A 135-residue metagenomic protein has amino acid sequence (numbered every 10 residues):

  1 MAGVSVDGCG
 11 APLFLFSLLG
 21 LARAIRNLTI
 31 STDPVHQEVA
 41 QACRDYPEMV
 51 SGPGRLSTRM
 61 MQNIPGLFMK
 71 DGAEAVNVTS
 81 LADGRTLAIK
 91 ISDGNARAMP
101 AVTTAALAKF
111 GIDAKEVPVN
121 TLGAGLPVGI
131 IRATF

Functional and structural regions predicted by a protein language model:
M1-V35: Active-site-proximal helix/loop microenvironment of the serine DD-peptidase/beta-lactamase transpeptidase fold
T29-F135: Structured C-terminal helix/loop/strand segments within mature extracytoplasmic catalytic/sensor domains
